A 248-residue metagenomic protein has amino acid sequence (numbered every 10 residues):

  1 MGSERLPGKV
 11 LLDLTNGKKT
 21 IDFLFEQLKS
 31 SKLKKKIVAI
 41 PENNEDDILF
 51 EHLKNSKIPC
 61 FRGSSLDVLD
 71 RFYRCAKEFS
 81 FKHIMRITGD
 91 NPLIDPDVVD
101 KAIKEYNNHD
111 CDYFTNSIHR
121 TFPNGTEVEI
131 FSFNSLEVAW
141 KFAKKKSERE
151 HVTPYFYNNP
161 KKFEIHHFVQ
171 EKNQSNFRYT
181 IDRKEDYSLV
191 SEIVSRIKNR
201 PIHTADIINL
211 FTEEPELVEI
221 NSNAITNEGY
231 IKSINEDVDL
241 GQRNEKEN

Functional and structural regions predicted by a protein language model:
M1-I40: N-terminal glycine-rich phosphate-binding loop and ensuing alpha1 helix
G2, S64-D70: A short, glycine-/small-residue-rich helix N-cap motif at loop->alpha-helix starts within glycosyltransferase
E45-K54: Acidic helix N-cap motif at the loop->helix transition within catalytic regions of sugar-transfer enzymes
K54-L66: Conserved donor nucleotide-binding strand/loop of the catalytic core
A76, F81-P92: Short beta-strand-to-loop acidic/aromatic patch adjacent to the donor-nucleotide binding site
F81, V128-W140, K184-S188: Conserved nucleotide-sugar donor-binding and metal-coordinating catalytic region shared by glycosyltransferases
D95-T121: Conserved donor-nucleotide/metal-binding helix-loop-beta segment in metal-dependent transferases, i.e., the alpha-helix
F131, T153-N248: Conserved alpha/beta core of the MobA/IspD/sugar-nucleotide pyrophosphorylase nucleotidyltransferase superfamily
